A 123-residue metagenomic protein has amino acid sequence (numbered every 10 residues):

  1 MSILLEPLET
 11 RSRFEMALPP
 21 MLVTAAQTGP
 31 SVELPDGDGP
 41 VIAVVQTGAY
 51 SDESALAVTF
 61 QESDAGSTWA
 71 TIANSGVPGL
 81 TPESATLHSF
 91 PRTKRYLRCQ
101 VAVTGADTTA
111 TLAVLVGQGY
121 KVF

Functional and structural regions predicted by a protein language model:
M1-L18, V103-F123: C-terminal interaction-tip segments
P19-D36, Y50-T71, P78-A85, T104-T109: Surface-exposed ligand/attachment interfaces on beta-rich extracellular proteins
P40-A43, P91-D107: Noncatalytic modules at the cell exterior or secretory-pathway interfaces, chiefly beta-strand-rich lectin/adhesion
V45-T47: Aromatic/hydrophobic beta-strand junction motif of beta-rich domains
A70-I72, V116-G117: Short, surface-exposed, polar/charged, turn-prone segments marking secondary-structure boundaries
V77-P78, H88-T93: Short, charge-rich binding segments
